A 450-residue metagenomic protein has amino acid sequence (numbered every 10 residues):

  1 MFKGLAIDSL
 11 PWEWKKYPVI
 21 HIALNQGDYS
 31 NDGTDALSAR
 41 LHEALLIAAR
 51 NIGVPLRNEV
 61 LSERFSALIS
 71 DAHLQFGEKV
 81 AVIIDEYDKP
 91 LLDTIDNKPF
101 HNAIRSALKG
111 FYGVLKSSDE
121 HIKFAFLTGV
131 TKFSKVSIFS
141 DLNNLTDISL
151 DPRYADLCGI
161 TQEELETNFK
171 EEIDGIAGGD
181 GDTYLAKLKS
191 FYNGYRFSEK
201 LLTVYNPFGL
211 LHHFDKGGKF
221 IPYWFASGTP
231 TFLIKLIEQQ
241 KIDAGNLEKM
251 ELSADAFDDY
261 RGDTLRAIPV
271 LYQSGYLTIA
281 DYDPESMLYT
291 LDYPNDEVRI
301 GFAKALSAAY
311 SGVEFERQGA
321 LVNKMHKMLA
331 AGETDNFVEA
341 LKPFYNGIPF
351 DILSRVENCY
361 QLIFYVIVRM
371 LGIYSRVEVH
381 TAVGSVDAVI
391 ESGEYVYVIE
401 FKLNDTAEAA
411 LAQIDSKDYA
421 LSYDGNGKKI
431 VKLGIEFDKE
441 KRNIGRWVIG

Functional and structural regions predicted by a protein language model:
M1-V356, L371: Phosphate-binding site recognition
D71-F76, I367-G393: Active-site metal-binding core of divalent-cation-utilizing nuclease and nuclease-like domains
A81, Y395-Y397, V431: Structural motif
H101-S106, L403-A420: Mg2+/Mn2+-dependent nuclease catalytic core
F111-S118, P269-L277, Y365-R369, Q413-L433: Metal-dependent nuclease catalytic cores in nucleic-acid-processing enzymes, especially RNase H-like/related
F364, A388-L403, K417: Conserved catalytic cores of phosphodiester-cleaving nucleases, focusing on short active-site segments
S422, N426-G450: Domain-level recognition of nuclease-like catalytic cores that cleave nucleotide substrates
